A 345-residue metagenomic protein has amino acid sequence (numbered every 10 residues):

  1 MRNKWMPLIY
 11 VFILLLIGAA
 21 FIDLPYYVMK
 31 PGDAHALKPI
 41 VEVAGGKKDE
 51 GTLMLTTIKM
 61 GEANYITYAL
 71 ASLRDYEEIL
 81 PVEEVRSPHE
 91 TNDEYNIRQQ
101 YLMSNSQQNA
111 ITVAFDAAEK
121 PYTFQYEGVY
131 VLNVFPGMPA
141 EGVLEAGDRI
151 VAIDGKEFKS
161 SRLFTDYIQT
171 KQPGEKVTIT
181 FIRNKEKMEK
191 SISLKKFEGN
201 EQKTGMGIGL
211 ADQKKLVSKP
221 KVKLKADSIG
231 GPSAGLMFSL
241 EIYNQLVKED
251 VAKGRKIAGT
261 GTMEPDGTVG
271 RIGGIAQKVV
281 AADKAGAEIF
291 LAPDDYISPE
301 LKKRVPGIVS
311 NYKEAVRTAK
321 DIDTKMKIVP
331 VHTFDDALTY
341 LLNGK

Functional and structural regions predicted by a protein language model:
W5-D23: Hydrophobic membrane-insertion alpha-helices, especially the h-region of bacterial N-terminal signal peptides
N92-N105, V134-G137, V151-D154, V222-P232 (+2 more regions): Second-shell loop/turn segments in exported
I111-A152, K156-K159, G270-G273: PDZ/PDZ-like domain segments forming the peptide/carboxylate-binding groove, activating on the N-terminal beta-strands
F115, A140, G147-I150, I179 (+6 more regions): Terminal peptide-recognition signature
A118, T165-I208, A315-D336, Y340-G344: PDZ-domain C-terminal substructure recognizer with occasional recognition of PDZ-binding tails
A140-R162, A282-P299: Conserved PDZ fold ligand-binding element
N184-L240: C-terminal, low-ordered peptide segments at domain boundaries
Q245, D266-R304: Glycine- and Gly-Pro-enriched alpha-helical subdomains that act as flexible, kink-prone "lid/hinge" or packing modules
